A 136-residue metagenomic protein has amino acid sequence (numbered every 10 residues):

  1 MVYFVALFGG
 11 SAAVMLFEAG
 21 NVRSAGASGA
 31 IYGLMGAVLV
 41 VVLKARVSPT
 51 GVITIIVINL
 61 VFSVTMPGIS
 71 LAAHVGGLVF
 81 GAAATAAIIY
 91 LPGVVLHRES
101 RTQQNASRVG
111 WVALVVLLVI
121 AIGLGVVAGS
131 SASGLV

Functional and structural regions predicted by a protein language model:
M1-V136: A detector for small-residue-rich transmembrane helices and their helix-helix packing motifs
